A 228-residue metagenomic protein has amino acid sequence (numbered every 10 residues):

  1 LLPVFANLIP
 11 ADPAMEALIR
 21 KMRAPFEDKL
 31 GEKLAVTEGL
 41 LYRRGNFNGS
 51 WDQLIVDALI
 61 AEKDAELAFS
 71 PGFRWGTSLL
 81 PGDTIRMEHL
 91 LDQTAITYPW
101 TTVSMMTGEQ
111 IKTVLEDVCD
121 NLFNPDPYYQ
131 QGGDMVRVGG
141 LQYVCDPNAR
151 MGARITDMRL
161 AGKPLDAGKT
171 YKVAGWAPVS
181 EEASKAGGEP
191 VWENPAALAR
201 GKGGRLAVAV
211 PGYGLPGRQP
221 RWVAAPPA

Functional and structural regions predicted by a protein language model:
L1-D12, E38-R44, I96-V103, V191-R200: Charged, low-complexity surface segments at secondary-structure and domain boundaries
L2-I85: Hard-cation-handling environments
G49, Q53-A228: Feature captures C-terminal
